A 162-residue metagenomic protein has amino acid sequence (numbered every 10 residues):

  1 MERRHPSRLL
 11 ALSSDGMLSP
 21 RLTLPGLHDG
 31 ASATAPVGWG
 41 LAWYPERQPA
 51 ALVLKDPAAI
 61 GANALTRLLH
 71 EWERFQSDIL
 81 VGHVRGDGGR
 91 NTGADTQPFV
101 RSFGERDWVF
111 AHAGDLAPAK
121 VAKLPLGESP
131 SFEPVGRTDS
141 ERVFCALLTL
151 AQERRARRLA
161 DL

Functional and structural regions predicted by a protein language model:
M1-A64: Extreme N-terminus nucleophile/cap motif
R3-H5, A35-V37, F75-S77, G82 (+1 more regions): Short, basic and Ser/Thr-rich N-terminal targeting/leader segments
L12-D15, H83-G86, A113: Fold-independent oxyanion-binding glycine-rich loops and adjacent beta-strand/coil segments at enzyme active sites
P20-R21, A51-V53, R90-T92, P118-V121: Short helix/loop capping segments that flank catalytic or ligand/cofactor-binding pockets
L41, G114, V143: Residue-level signal for inorganic ion chemistry
A58-H70, H83-E105, L124-S129: Short acidic (Asp/Glu) patches
W108-P118: Conserved beta-strand-loop-short alpha-helix elements that form and flank the Mn2+/Mg2+-coordinating active site
A117-L162: Short histidine
